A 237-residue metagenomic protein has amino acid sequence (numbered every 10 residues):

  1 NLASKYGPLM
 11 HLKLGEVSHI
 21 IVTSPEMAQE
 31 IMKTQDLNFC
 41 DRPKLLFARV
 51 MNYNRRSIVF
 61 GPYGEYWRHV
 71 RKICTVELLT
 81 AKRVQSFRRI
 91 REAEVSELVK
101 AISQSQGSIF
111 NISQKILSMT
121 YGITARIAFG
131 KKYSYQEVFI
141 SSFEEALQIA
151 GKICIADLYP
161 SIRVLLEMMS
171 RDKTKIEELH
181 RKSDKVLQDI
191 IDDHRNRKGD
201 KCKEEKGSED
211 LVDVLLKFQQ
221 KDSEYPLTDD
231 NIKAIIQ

Functional and structural regions predicted by a protein language model:
N1-R55, E65, H69, E92-K100 (+1 more regions): N-terminal membrane-proximal hinge/A-helix region immediately C-terminal to the signal-anchor transmembrane segment
M10-L14, S18-T23, E30, S57-F60 (+3 more regions): Conserved, well-structured core segments
H11, N38, S57-V59, S142 (+1 more regions): Generic structural signal for residues positioned in beta-strands
P43-M51, Q85-Q237: Cytochrome P450 heme-thiolate monooxygenase catalytic core
F60-G64, D222: A short, ordered amphipathic alpha-helix with a cationic face
L79-V84: A generic structural motif
